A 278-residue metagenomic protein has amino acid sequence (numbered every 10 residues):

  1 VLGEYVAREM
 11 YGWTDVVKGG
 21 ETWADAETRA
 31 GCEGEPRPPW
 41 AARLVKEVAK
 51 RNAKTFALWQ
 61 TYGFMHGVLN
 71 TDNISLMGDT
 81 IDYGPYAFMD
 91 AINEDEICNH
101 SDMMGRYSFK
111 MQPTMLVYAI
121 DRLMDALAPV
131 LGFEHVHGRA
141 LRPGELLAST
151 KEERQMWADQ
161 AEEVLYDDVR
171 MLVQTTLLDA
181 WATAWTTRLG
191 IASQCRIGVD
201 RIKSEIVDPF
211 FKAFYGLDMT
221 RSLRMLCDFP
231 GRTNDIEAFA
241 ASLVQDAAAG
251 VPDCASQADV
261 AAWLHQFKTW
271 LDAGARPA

Functional and structural regions predicted by a protein language model:
V1-H66, D79-E205: ATP-dependent phospho-/nucleotidyl transfer catalytic cores
T61, D125-F133, I191, M225-R232 (+4 more regions): Short, well-ordered loop/turn and helix-capping segments at boundaries between secondary-structure elements and domains
G67-L76: Hydrophobic residue at the +6 position relative to the catalytic HRD Asp in the kinase catalytic loop
S108, P209, A275-P277: Acidic, serine/threonine- and proline-rich low-complexity regulatory regions
V117-D121, D208, L217-R224, A261 (+1 more regions): Non-catalytic, well-ordered alpha-helical scaffold segments
L177-A255: C-terminal catalytic subdomain
A238-F239, L243-A278: C-terminal amphipathic alpha-helical interaction region
